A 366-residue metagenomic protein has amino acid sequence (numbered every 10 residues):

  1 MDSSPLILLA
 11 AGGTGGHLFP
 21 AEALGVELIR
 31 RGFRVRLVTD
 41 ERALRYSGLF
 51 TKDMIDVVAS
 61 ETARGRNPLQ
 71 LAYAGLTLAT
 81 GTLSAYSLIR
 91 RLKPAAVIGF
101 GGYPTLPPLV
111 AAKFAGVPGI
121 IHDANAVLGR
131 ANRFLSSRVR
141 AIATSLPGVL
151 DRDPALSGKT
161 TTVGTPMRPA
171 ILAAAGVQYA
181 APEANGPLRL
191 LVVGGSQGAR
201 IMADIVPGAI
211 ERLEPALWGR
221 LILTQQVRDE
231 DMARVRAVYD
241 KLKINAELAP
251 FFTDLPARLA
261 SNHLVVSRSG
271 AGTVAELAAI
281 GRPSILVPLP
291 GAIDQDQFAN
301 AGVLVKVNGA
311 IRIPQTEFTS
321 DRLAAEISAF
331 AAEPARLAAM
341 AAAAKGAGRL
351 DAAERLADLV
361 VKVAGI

Functional and structural regions predicted by a protein language model:
S4-G12, I29-T77, V163, D229-D231 (+1 more regions): Conserved nucleotide-sugar phosphate-binding/catalytic loop shared by glycosyltransferases and other
L9-E22, A43, R200: A short, glycine/small-residue-rich beta-strand->loop->alpha-helix junction that serves as a flexible
G25, R30, R36-V38, R42-K52 (+4 more regions): Donor-nucleotide binding loops and adjacent catalytic segments primarily of GT-B fold Leloir glycosyltransferases
R34, R42, D53, K113-G176: Active-site-proximal region of nucleotide-activated glycan assembly enzymes, centered on histidine/acidic-rich loops
N67-A96: An amphipathic, basic-hydrophobic alpha-helix
P94-A96, A260-V274, R282: Acidic donor-binding loop of glycosyltransferase active sites
R336-L350: A short, well-ordered alpha-helix in the C-terminal region of glycosyltransferases
R349-I366: C-terminal alpha-helical cap of glycosyltransferases
